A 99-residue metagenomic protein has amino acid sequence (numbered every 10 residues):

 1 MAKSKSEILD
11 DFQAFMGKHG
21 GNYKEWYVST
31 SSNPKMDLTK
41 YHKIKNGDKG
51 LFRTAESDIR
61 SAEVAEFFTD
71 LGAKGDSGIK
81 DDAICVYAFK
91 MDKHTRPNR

Functional and structural regions predicted by a protein language model:
M1-R99: GIY-YIG nuclease catalytic motif and its immediate N-terminal context
